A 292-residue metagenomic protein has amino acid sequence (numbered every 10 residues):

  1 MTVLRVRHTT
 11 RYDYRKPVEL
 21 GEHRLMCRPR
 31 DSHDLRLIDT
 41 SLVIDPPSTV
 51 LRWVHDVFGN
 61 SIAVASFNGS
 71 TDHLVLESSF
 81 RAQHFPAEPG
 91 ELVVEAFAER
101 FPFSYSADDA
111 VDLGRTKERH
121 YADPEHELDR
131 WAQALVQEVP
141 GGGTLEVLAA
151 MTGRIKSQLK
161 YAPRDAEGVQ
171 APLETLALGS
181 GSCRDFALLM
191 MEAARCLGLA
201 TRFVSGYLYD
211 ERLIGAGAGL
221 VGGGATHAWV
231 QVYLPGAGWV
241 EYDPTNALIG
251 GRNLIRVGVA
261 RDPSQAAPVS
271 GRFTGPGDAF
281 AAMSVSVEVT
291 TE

Functional and structural regions predicted by a protein language model:
M1-Y105: Intrinsically disordered, low-complexity N-terminal segments that are enriched in acidic
T2, H8, G21-H23, T40 (+6 more regions): Structural beta-strand/beta-sheet cores of well-ordered domains, especially the beta-sheet scaffolds that support
Y14, E88, E99, S157 (+5 more regions): Glycine-rich, flexible loop/turn motifs
E19, H23, T49, D72 (+6 more regions): Short capping/connector residues at structural and topological boundaries
L25-L35, L42-V43, N246-F280, V289-E292: Glycine-rich, small/acidic residue-mixed loop/short-helix segments
H55-F58, T71-H73, P124-E127, F273-E292: A general structural signal for short secondary-structure boundary/capping elements
F97-G181, L189, R261-P263, D278 (+1 more regions): Secondary-structure boundary elements
E138, G153, D185-F273: Hydrophobic/aromatic-rich core segments of domains that either
